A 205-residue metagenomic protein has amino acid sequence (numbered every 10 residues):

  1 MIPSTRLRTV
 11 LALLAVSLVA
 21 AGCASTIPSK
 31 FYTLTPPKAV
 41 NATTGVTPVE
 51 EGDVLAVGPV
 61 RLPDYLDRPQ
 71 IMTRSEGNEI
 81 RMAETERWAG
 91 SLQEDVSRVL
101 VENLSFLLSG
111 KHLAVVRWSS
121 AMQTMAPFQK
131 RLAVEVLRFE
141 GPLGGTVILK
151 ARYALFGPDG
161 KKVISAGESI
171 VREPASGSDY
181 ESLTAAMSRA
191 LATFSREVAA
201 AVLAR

Functional and structural regions predicted by a protein language model:
I2-L11: Bacterial N-terminal signal peptides that target proteins for export
V19-G22: C-terminal motif of bacterial Sec signal peptides marking the signal peptidase cleavage site
S25-A42, L107-D159, S176: Surface-exposed short loop/turn segments
E51-M122: N-terminal segment of the mature soluble domain
V54-P59, M72-R74, R131-E135, I148-A154 (+1 more regions): Soluble periplasmic/extracytoplasmic beta-strand elements of cell-envelope proteins
I80-R87, D159-T193: Short secondary-structure boundary motifs at beta->alpha junctions and helix caps
Q93, S97-V101, S188-L191, S195 (+1 more regions): Extracytoplasmic/secreted envelope proteins and their assembly/folding machinery, especially bacterial periplasmic
V147-F156, A166-R172, L191-L203: C-terminal or internal capping secondary-structure element at the end of a domain, subdomain, or sheet
